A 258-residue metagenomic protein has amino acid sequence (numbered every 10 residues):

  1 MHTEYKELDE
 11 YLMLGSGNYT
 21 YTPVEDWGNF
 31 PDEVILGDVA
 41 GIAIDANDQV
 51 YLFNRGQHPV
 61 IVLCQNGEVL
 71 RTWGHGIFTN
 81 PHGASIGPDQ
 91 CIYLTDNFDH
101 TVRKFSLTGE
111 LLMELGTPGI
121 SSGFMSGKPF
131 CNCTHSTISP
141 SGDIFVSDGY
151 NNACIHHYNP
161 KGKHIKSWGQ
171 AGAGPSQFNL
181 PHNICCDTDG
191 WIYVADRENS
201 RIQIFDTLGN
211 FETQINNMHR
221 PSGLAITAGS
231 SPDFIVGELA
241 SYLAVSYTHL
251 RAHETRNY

Functional and structural regions predicted by a protein language model:
M13-I35: A short helix->beta-strand "capping" segment at the edge of beta-propeller domains
W27-D32, L70-G74, M113, S122-M125 (+2 more regions): A short beta-strand motif characteristic of beta-propeller blades
E33-A46, G76-C91, I120, F124-S141 (+4 more regions): Beta-rich, blade/repeat-based domains predominating in secreted/periplasmic proteins but also intracellular
L52-R55, L94-N97, V146-G149, V194-R197 (+1 more regions): Conserved beta-strand positions in repeat-built beta-propeller and related beta-rich domains
C64-N66, S106-T108, N159-K161, D206-L208: Short loop/turn segments that connect beta-strands within beta-propeller blades
N97-T137: Asp-box/WD-like beta-propeller blade repeats and closely related beta-sheet repeat scaffolds
T248-T255: Conserved small/polar residues in nucleotide/adenosyl-binding loops
